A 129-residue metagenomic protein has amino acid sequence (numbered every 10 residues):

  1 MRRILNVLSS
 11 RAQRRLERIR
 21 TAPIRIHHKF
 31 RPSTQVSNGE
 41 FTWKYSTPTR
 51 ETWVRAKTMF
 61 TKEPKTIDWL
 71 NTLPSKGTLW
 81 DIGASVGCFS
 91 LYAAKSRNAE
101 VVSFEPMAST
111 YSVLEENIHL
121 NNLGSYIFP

Functional and structural regions predicted by a protein language model:
M1-N122, Y126: S-adenosyl-L-methionine
P129: Donor nucleotide-sugar binding/catalytic pocket of nucleotide-sugar-dependent glycosyltransferases
